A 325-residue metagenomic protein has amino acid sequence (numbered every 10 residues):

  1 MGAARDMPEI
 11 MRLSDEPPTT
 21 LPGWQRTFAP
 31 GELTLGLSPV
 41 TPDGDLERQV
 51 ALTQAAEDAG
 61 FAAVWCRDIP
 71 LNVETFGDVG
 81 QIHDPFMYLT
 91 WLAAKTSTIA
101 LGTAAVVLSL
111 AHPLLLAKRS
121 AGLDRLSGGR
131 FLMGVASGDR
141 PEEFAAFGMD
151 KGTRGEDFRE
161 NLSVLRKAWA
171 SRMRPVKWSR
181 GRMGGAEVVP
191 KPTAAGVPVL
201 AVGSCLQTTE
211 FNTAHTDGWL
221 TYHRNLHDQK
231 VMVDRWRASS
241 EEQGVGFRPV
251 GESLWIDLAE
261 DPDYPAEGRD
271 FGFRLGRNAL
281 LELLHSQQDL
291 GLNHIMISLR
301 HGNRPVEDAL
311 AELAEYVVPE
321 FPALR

Functional and structural regions predicted by a protein language model:
M1-R325: Active-site-adjacent structural elements that line small-molecule/cofactor binding pockets in enzymes
